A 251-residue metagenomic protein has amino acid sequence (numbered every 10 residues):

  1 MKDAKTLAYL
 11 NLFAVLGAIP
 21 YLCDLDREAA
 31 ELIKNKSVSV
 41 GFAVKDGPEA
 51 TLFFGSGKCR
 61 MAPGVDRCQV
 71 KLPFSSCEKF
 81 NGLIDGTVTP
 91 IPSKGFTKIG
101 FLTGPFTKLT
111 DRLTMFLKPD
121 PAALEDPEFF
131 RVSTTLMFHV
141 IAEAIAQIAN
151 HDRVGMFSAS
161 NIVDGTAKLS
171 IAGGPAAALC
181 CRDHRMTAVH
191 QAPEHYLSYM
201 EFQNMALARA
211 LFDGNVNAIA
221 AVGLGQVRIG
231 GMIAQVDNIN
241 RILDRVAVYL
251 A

Functional and structural regions predicted by a protein language model:
M1-A251: Feature captures hydrophobic
